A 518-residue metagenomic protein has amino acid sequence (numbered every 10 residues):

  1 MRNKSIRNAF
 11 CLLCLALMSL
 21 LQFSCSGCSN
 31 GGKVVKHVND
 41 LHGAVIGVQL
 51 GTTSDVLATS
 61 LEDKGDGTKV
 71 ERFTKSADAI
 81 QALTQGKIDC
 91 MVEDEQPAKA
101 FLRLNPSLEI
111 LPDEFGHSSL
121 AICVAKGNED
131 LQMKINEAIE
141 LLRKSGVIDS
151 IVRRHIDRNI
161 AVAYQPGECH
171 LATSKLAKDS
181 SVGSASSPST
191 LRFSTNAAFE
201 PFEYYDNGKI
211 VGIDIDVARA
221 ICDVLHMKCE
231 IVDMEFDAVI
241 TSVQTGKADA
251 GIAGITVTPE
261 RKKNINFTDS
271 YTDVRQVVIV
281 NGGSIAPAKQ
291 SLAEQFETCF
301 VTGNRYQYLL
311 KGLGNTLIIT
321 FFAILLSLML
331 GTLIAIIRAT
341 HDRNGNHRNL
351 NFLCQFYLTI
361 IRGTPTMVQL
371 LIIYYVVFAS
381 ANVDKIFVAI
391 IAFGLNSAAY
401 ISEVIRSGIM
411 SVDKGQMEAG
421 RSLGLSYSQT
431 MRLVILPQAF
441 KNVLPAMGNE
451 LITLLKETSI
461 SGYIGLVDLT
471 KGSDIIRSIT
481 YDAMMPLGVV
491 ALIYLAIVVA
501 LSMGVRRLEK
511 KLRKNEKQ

Functional and structural regions predicted by a protein language model:
F23-G27: C-terminal motif of bacterial Sec signal peptides marking the signal peptidase cleavage site
S29, V45, T52-T53, A121-Q165 (+3 more regions): Extended ligand-binding regions for polar small-molecule ligands
S29-D40, G51, L104-G116, K126 (+4 more regions): Acidic, polar ligand-binding/catalytic clefts
G31-K75, E95-P97, R192-P201, I210-D223 (+1 more regions): Bilobed "Venus flytrap"/periplasmic-binding protein-like clamshell domains and structurally analogous long
T53-E71, I110, E114, E140-S184 (+1 more regions): Ligand-binding clefts/hinges and TM-proximal coupling segments of bilobed small-molecule sensing domains
K69-F73, Q81, S186-G254: Extracytoplasmic small-molecule ligand-binding "clamshell" domains of the periplasmic binding protein/Venus flytrap
E95, K99-I139, N159-A177, N196-A197 (+2 more regions): Periplasmic-binding protein-like
A288-Q518: Transmembrane alpha-helices and adjacent helix-loop boundaries
